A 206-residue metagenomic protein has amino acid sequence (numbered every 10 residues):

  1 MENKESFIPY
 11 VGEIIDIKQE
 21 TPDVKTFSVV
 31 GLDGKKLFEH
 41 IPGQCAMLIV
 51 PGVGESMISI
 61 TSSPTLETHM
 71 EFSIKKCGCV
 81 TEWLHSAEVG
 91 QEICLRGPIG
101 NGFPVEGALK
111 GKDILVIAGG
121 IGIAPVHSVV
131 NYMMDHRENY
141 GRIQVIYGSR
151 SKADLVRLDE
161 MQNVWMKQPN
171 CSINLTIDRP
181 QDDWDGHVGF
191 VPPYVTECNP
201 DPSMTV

Functional and structural regions predicted by a protein language model:
E2-Q91, S149-S151, I177-P180: Ferredoxin-reductase
E5, C79-V206: FNR/FR-type flavoprotein reductase catalytic core
